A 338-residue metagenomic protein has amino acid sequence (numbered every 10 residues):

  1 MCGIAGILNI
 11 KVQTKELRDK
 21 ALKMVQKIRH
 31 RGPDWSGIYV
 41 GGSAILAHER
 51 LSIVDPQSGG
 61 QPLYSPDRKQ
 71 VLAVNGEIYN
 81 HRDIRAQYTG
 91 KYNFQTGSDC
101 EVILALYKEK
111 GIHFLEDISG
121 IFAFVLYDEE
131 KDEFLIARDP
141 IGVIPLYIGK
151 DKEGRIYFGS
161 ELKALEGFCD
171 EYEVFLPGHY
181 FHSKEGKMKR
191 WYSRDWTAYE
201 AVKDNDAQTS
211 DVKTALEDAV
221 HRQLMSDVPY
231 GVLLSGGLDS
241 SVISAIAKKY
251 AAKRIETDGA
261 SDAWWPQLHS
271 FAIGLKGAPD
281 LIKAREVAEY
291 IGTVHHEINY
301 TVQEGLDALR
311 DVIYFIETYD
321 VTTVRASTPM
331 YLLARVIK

Functional and structural regions predicted by a protein language model:
M1-Y319, M330: Cysteine-centered catalytic environments shared across enzyme families
D320-A326: Short, flexible loop segments at the rims of nucleotide/cofactor-binding pockets, characterized by
V324, L332-K338: Active-site adenylate/phosphate-handling loop in enzymes that bind or generate adenylated species
